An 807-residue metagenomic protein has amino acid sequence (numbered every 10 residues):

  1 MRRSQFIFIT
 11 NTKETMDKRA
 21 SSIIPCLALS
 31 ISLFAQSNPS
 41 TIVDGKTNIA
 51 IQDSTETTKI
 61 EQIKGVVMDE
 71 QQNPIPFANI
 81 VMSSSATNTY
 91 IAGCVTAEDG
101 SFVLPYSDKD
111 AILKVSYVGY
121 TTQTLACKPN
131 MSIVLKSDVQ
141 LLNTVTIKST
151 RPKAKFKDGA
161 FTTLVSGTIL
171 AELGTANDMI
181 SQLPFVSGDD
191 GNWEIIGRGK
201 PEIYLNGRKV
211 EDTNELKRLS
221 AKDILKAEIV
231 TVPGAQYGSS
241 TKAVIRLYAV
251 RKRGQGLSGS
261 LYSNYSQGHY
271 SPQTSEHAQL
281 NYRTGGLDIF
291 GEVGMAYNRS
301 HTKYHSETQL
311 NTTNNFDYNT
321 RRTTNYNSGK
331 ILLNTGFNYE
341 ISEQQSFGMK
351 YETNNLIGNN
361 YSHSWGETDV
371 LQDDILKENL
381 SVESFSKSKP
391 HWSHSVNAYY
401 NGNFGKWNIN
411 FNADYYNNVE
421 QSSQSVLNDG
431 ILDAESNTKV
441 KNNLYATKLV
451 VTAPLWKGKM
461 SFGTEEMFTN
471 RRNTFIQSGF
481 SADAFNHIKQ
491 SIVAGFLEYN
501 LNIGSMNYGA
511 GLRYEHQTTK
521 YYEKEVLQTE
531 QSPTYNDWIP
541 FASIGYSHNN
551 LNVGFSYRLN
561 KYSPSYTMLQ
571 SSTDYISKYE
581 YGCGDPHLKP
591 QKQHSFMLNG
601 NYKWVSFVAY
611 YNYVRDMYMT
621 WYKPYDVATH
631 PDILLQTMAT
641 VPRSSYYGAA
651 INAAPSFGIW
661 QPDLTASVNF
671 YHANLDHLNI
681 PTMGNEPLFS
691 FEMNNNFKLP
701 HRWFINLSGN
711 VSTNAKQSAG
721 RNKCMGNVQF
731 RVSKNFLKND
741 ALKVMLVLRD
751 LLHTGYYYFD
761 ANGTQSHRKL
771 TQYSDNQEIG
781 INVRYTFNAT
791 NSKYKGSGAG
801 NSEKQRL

Functional and structural regions predicted by a protein language model:
S37-E56, M68, V81-S83, K114-Y120 (+6 more regions): Short, acidic, small-residue-rich periplasmic hinge/interaction motif at the N-terminus of Gram-negative outer-membrane
A86-S101: Short, acidic Ser/Thr/Gly-rich low-complexity loop/linker segments typical of extracellular and cell-surface proteins
V103-P105, Q182, R208-G234: Short acidic/polar hinge/loop motifs at secondary-structure boundaries that mediate gating or recognition
P129-K136, T144, A176-M179, N214 (+3 more regions): N-terminal periplasmic accessory domains that precede and gate Gram-negative outer-membrane beta-barrel machines
Y248-S263, K303, E307, N319 (+9 more regions): Surface-exposed extracellular loop regions of Gram-negative outer-membrane beta-barrel proteins
L332-G358, L380-K524, G545-N552, S606-A609 (+1 more regions): Face-selective signature of the C-terminal outer-membrane beta-barrel domain
F385, H487-Q490, E530-P533, K561-R615 (+2 more regions): Outer-membrane beta-barrel signature, preferentially recognizing the C-terminal barrel domain of Gram-negative
L444-K448, I492-A494, C583, K589 (+3 more regions): Outer membrane beta-barrel strand-and-loop segments of large Gram-negative receptors, especially TonB-dependent
